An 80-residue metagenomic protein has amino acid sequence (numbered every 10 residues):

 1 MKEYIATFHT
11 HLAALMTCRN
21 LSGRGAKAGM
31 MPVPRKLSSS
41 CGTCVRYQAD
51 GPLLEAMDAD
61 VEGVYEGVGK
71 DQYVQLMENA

Functional and structural regions predicted by a protein language model:
M1-K2, V61: A structure-centric signal for secondary-structure junctions around beta-strands
K2-A49: Amphipathic, hydrophobic secondary-structure cores in small proteins
A49-A80: C-terminal structural segments of small proteins and small subunits
